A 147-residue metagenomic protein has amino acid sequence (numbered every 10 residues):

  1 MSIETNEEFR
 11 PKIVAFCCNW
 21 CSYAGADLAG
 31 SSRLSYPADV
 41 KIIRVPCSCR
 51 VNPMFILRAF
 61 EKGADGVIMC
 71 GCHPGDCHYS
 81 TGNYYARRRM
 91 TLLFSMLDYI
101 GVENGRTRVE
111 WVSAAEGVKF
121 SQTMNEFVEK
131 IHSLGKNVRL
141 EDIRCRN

Functional and structural regions predicted by a protein language model:
M1-N147: Iron-sulfur-associated redox domains of electron-transfer enzymes in respiratory and anaerobic energy metabolism
